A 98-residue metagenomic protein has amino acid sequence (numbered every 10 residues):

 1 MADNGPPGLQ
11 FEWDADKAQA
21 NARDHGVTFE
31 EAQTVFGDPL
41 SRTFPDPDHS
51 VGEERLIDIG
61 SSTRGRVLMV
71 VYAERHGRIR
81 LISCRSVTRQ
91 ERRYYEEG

Functional and structural regions predicted by a protein language model:
M1-G98: Ribonuclease/tRNase effector modules and their secretory precursors
